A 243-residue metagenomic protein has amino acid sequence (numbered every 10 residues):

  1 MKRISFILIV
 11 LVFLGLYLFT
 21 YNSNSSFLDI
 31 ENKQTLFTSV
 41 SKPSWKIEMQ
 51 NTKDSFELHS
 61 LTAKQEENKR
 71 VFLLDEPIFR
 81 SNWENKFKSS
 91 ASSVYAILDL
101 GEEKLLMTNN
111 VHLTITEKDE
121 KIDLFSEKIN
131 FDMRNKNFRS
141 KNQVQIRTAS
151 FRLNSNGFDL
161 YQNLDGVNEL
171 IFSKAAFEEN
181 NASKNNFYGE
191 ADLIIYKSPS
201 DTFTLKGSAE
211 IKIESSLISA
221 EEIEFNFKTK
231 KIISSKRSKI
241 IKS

Functional and structural regions predicted by a protein language model:
M1-S243: Mature-chain termini and adjacent capping regions
